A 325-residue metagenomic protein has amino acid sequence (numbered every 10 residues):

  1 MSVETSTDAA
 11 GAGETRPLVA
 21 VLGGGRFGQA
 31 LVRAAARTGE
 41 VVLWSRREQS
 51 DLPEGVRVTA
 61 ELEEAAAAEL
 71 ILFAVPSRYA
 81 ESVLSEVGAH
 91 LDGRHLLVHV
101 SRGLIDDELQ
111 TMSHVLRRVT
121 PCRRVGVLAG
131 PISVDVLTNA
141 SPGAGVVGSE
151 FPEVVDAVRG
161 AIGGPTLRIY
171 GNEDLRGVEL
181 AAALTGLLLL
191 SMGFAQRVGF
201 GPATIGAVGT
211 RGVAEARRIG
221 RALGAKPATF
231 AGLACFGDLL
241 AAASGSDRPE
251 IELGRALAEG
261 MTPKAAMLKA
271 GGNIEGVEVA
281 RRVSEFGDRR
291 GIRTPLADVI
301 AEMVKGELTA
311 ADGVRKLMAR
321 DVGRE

Functional and structural regions predicted by a protein language model:
S2, G13, L189-G193, R221-E325: NAD(P)-dependent Rossmann-like dehydrogenase/reductase catalytic/cofactor-binding core
S2-A60, A66: NAD(P)+-binding Rossmann beta1-loop-alpha1 motif at the extreme N-terminus of oxidoreductases
L22, R26, A30, R78 (+14 more regions): Conserved active-site and cofactor/substrate-binding residues in soluble primary-metabolism enzymes
G28-V32, L62-P142, V158-G160: Rossmann-like NAD(P)(H) cofactor-binding subdomain of soluble oxidoreductases
E48-E54, D106-E108, V155: Short, charged/polar "capping" segments at the starts of alpha-helices and the immediately preceding loops
A68, H90, V115-R123, P142-T229: Internal alpha-helical scaffold of NAD(P)-dependent oxidoreductase catalytic cores
H99, R124-A129, I169-E173, A231-G232 (+1 more regions): General beta-strand structural signal in soluble alpha/beta enzymes
